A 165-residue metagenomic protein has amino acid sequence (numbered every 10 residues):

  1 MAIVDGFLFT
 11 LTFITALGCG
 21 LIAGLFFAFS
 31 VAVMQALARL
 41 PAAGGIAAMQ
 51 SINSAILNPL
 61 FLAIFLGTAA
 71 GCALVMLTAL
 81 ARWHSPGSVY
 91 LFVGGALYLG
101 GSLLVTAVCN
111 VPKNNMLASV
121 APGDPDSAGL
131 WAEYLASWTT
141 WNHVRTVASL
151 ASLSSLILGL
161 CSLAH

Functional and structural regions predicted by a protein language model:
M1-L8, H165: Short, strongly hydrophobic alpha-helical membrane anchors
D5-C19, L77-G101: Interfacial segments of alpha-helical transmembrane regions
G6-T10, L21-L66, P112-A136: Interfacial loop at the N-terminal end of multi-pass membrane proteins
L11, G18-L21, F26, G71 (+3 more regions): Hydrophobic residues within membrane-embedded alpha-helical segments of Major Facilitator Superfamily
F65-V75, T146-L153: Core segments of transmembrane alpha-helices that mediate helix-helix packing or line hydrophobic substrate/ligand
F92-C109, N115-S119: Acidic/histidine-rich alpha-helical segments that form the ligand environment of transition-metal centers
Y134-L150: Hydrophobic alpha-helical transmembrane segments
G159-H165: Juxtamembrane boundary at the C-terminal end of a transmembrane helix
